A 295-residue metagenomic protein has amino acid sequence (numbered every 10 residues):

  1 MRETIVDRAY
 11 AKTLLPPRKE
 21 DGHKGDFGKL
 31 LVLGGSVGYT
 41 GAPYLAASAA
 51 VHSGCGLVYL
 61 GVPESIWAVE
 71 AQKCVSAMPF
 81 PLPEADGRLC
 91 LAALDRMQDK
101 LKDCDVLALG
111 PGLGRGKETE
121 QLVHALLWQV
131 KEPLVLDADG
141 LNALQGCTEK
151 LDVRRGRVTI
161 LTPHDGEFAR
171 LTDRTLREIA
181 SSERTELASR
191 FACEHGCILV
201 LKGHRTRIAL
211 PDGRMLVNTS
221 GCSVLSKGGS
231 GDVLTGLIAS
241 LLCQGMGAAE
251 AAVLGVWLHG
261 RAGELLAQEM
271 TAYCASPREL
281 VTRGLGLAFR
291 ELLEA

Functional and structural regions predicted by a protein language model:
M1-P133, N142-I160, D165, A169-A295: Small-residue (G/A/S/T)-rich helix-start motifs and N-terminal tracts that mark the onset
